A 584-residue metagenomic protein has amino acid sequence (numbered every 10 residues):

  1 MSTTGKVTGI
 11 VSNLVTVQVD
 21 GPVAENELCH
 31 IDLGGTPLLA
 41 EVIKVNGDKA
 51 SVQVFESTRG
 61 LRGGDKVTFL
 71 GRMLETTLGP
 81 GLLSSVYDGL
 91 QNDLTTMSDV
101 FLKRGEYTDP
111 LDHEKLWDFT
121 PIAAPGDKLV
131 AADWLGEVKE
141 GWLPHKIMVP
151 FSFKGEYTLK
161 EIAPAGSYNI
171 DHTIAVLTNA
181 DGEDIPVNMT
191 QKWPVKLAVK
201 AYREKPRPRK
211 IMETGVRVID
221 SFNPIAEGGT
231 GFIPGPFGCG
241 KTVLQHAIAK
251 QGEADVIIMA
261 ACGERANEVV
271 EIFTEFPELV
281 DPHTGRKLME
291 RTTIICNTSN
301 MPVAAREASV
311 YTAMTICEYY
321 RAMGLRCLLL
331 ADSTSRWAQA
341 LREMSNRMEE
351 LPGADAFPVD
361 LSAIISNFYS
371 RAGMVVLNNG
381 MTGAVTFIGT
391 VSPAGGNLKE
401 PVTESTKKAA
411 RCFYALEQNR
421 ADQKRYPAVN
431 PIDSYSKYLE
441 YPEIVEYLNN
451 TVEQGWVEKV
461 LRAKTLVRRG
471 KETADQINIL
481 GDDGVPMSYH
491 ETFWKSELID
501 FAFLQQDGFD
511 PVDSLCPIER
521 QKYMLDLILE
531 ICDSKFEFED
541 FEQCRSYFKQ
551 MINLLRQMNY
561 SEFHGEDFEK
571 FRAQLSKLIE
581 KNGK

Functional and structural regions predicted by a protein language model:
M1-K103: N-terminal accessory targeting/assembly segments
D20, G34, R72-M73, Q91 (+4 more regions): Short, surface-exposed secondary-structure boundary micro-motifs
L39-E41, V54, F69-M73, K146 (+5 more regions): Short beta-alpha junctions and helix-cap segments that line functional grooves
I43-K49, P80-Q91, W142-A165, D184-V199: Short, compositionally biased
V54, R59, F119-K128, T158-S167: Short histidine-centered loop motifs in beta-beta connectors
M97-S152, N169-G229, L244-A247, P282-S299 (+1 more regions): P-loop NTPase nucleotide-binding/switch module
S221-F222, G228-M551, H564: P-loop NTPase catalytic core
E539-K584: C-terminal amphipathic alpha-helical interaction region
